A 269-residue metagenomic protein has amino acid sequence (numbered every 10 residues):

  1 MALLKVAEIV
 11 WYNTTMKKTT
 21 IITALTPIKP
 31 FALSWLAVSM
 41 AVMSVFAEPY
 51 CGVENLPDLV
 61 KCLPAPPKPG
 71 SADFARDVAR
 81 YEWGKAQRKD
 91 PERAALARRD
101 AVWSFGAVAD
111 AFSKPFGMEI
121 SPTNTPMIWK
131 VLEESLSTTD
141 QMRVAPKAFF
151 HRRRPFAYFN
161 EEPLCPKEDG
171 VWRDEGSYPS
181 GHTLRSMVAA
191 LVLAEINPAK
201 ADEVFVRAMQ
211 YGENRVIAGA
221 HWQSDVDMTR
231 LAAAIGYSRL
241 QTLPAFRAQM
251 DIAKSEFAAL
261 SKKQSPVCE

Functional and structural regions predicted by a protein language model:
K5-E8: Charged/polar low-complexity intrinsically disordered segments
W11-Y12: Short, positively charged and aromatic/hydrophobic N-terminal segments
M16-K18, K29: Positively charged n-region of N-terminal signal peptides that target proteins for export
A32-V42: Bacterial N-terminal signal peptides
E48-I217, T242, Q249: Hydrophobic alpha-helical bundle signature of multipass membrane enzymes
Y211-S238: Interfacial helix-loop-helix junctions of multi-pass membrane proteins
A245-E269: Acidic, carboxylate-rich catalytic segments that either coordinate divalent cations
